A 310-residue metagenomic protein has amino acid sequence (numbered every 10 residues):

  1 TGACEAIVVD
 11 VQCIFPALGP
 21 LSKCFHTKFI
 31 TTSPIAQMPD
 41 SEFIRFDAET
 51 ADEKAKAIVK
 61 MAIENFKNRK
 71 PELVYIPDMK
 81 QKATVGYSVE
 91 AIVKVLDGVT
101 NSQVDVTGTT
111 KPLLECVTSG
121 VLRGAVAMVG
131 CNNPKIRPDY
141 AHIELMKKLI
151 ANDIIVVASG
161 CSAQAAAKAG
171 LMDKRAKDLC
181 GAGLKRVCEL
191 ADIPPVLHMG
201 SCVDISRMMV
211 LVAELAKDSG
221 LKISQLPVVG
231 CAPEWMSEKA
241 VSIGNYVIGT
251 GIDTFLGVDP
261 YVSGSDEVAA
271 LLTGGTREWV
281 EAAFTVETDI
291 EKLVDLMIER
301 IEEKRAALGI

Functional and structural regions predicted by a protein language model:
T1-I310: Anaerobic metallocofactor- and corrinoid-dependent redox/one-carbon enzyme cores, especially those from methanogenesis
